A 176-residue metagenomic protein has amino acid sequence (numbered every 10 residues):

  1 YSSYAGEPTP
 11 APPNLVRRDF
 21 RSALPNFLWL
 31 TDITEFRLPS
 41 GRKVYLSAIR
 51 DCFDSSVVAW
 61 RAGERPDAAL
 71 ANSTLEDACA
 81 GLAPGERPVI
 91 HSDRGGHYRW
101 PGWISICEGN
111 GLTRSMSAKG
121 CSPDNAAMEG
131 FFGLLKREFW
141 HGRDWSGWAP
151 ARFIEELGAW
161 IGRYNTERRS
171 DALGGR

Functional and structural regions predicted by a protein language model:
Y1-R176: Charged DNA-binding/catalytic regions of mobile-element recombinases
